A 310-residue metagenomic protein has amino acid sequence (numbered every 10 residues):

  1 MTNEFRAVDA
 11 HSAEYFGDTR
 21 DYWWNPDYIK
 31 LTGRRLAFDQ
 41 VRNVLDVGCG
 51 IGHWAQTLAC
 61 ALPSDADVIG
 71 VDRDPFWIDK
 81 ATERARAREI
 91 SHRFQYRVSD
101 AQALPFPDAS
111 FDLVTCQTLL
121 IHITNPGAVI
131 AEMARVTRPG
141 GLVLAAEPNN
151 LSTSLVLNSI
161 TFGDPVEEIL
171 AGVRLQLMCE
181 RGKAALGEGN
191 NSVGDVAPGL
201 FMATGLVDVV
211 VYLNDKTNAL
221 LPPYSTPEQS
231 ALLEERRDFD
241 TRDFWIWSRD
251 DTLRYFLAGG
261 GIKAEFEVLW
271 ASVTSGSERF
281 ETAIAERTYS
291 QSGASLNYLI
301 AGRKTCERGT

Functional and structural regions predicted by a protein language model:
T2-P26: Class I SAM-dependent methyltransferase Rossmann-like catalytic core, especially the SAM/SAH-binding loop
Y22-R42, T57: Conserved alpha-helix/loop element of class I SAM-dependent methyltransferases that forms part of the SAM/SAH-binding
N43-V47, H53-A103: Class I SAM-dependent methyltransferase SAM/SAH-binding core
Q102-L113: A short acidic, Gly/Pro-enriched loop at the edge of an enzyme's catalytic core that lines a small-molecule cofactor
L113-N125: A short SAM/SAH-binding and catalytic strip from SAM-dependent methyltransferases
G127-L142: A short glycine-rich, Lys/Arg-flanked "PGG" loop and its adjoining helix->strand segment in the class I
N149-W247: Conserved catalytic/acceptor-binding region of the Class I
T204, L221-T310: C-terminal lobe and adjacent flexible extensions of AdoMet/dcAdoMet transferase-like proteins
